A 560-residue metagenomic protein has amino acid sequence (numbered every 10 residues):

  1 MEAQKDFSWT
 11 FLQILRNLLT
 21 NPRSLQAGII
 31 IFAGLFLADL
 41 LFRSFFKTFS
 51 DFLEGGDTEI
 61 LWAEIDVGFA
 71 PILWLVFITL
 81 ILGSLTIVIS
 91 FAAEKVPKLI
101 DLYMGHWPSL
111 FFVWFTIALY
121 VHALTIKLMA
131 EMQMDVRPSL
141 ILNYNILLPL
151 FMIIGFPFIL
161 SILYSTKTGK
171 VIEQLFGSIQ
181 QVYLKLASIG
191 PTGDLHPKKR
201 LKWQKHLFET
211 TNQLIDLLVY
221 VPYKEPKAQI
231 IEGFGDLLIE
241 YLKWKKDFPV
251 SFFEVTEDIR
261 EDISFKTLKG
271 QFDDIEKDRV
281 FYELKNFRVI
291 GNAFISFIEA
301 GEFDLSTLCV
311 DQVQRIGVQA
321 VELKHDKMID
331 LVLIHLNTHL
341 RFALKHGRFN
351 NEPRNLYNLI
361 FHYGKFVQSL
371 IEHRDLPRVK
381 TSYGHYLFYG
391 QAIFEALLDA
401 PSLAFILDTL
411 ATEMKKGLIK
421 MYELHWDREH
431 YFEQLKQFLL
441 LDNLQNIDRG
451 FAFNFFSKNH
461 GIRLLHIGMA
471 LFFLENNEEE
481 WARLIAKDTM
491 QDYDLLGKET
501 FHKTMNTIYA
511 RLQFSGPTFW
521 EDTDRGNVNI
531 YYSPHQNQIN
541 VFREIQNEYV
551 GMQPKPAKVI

Functional and structural regions predicted by a protein language model:
M1-A3, I100, I117, G233: Generic low-polarity alpha-helical segments
M1-L15: Short, Lys/Arg-rich, polar N-terminal cytosolic tail immediately upstream of the first transmembrane signal-anchor
Q13-G34: Alpha-helical transmembrane segments and their helix-start/interface "positive-inside/aromatic belt" motifs in integral
L19-R23, A63, V67, V136: Juxtamembrane/transmembrane-helix boundary motifs in multi-pass membrane proteins
L25, G68, L140-N143: Membrane-interface helix-boundary signature
I31-F49, E59-M132, F151-L163: Transmembrane alpha-helix detector for multi-pass membrane proteins
D51-G55, E59, P556: Short, surface-exposed loop/strand segments
K98-L102, L128-I560: Binding/recognition "hotspot" determinant
